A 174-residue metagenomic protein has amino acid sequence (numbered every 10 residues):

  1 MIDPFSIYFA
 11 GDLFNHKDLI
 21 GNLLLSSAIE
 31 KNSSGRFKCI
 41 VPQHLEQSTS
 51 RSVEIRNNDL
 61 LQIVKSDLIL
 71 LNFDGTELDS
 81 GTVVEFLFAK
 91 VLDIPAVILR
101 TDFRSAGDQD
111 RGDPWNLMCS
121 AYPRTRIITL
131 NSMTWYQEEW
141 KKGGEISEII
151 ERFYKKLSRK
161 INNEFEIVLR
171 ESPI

Functional and structural regions predicted by a protein language model:
M1-I174: Conserved catalytic or regulatory cores that recognize and/or transform ribose-phosphate-containing ligands
